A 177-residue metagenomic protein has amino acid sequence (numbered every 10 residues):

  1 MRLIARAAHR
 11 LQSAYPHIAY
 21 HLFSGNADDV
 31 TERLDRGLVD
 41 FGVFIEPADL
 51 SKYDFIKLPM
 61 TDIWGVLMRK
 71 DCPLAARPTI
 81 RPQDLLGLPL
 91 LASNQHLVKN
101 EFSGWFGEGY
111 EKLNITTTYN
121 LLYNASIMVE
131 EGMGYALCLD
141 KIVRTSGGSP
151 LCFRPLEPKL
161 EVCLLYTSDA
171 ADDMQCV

Functional and structural regions predicted by a protein language model:
M1-L50, Y110, T118-Y119: Central regulatory/effector-binding core of bacterial HTH transcription factors
N26, R81, N120-L121, L139: Short loop/turn segments at beta->alpha junctions
V43-K52, W105, L122-L151: A ligand-binding cleft/hinge motif common to bilobed small-molecule-binding domains
K52-W64, M68-L90: Flexible hinge/capping segments at coil-to-helix
D54-G65, A136, D140-K141, S149-C163: Short beta-strand->loop
L88-G109: Secondary-structure junction motif
Y166-A171: Conserved small/polar residues in nucleotide/adenosyl-binding loops
